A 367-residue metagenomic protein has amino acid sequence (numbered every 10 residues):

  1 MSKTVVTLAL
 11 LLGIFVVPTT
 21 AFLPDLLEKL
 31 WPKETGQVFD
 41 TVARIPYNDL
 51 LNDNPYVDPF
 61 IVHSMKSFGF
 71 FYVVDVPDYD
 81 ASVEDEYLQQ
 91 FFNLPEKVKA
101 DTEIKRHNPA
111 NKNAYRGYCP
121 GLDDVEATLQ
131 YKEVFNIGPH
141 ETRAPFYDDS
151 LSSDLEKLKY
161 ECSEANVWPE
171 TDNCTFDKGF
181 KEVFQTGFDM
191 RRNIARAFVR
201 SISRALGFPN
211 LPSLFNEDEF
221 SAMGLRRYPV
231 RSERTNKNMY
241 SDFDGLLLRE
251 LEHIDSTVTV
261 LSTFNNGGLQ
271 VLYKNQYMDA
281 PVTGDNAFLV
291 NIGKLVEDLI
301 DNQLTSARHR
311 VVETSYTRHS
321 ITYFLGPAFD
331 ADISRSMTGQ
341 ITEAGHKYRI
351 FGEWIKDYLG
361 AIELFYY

Functional and structural regions predicted by a protein language model:
K3-T20: Cleavable N-terminal signal peptides of Sec/SRP-targeted secreted and luminal proteins
F22-Y367: Peripheral, non-catalytic segments flanking oxidoreductase cores
